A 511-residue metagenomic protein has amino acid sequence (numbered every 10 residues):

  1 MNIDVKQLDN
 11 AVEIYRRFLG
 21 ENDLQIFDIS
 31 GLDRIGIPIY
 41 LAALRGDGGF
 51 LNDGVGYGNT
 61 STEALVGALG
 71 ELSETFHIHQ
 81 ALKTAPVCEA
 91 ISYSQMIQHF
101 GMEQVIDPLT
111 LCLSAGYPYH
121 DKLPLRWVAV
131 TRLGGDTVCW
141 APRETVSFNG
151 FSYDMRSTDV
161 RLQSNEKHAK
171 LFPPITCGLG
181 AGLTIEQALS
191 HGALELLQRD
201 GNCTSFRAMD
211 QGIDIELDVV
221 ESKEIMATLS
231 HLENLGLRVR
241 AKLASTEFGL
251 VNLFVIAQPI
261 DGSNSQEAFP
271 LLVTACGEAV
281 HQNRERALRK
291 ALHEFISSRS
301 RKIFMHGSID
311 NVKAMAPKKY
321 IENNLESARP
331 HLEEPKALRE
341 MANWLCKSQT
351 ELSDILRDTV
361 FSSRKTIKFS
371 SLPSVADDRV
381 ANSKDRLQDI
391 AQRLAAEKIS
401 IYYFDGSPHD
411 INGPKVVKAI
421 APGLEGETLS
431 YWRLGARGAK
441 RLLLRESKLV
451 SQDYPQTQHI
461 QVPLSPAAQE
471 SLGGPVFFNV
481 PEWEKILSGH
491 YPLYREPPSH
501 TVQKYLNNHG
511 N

Functional and structural regions predicted by a protein language model:
M1-N511: Helix-biased "structured C-terminal domain" signature
